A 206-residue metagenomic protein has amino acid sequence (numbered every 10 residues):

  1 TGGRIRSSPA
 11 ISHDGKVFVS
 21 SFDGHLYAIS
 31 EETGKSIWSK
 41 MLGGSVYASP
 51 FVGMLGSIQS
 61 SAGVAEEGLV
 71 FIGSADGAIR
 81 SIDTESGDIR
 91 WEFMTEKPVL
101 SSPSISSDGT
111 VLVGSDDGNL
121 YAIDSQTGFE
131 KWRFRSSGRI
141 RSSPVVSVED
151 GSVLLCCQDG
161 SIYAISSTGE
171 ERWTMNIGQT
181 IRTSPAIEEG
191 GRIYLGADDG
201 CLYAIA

Functional and structural regions predicted by a protein language model:
T1-A206: Extracytoplasmic/lumenal domain signature
